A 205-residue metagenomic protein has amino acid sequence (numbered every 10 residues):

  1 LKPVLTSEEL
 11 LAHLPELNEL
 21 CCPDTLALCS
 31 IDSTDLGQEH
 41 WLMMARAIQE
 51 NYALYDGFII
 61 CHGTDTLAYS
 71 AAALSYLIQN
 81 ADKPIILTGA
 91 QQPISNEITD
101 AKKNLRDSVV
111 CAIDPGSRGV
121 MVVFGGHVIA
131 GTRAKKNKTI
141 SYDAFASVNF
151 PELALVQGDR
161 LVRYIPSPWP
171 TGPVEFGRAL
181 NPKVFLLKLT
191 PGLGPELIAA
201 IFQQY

Functional and structural regions predicted by a protein language model:
L1, D65-A71, A101-L105, P195: Short glycine/serine/threonine-rich phosphate/pyrophosphate-binding segments that cradle anionic phosphate groups
L1-E50: ATP/NTP phosphate-donor binding region
V4-L17, A130-Y205: Accessory alpha-helical/coil subdomains and C-terminal extensions that flank or cap enzyme catalytic cores
A47, S70-Y76, E196-I198: Short, charged beta->alpha transition segments
D56-G57: Structural motif
C61-K83: Short Gly/Thr/Asp-enriched flexible loops that form oxyanion-binding sites at enzyme active sites
L77-A81, I86, A112-G116, M121-V122 (+3 more regions): Solvent-exposed alpha-helices and their adjacent loops that cap or buttress functional pockets in soluble metabolic
L87-G158: Internal gly/pro-rich beta-alpha loop/helix module that stabilizes soluble enzyme cofactors or their anionic handles
